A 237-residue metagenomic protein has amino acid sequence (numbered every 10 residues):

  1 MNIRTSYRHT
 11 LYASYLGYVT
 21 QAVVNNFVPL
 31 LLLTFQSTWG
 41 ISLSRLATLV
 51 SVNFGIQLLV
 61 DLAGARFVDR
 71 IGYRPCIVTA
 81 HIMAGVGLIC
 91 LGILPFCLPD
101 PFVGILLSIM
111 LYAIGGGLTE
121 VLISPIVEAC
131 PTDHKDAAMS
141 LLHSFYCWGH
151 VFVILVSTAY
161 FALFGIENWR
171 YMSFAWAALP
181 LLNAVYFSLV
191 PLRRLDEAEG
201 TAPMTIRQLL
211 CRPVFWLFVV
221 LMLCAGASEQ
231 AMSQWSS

Functional and structural regions predicted by a protein language model:
M1-T5, R194-V219: Juxtamembrane intracellular "pre-TM" segments in multi-pass secondary transporters
H9-L43, S124, M232-S237: Extracytoplasmic
V28-L30, C211-S237: Extracytoplasmic gate region of multi-pass secondary transporters
T48-R66: Central cavity-lining transmembrane alpha-helices of secondary-active solute carriers, predominantly the Major
R74-I77, H81, I105: Primarily marks hydrophobic transmembrane alpha-helices of the MFS/SLC 12-helix fold
I82-P99: C-terminal ends and interior cores of transmembrane alpha-helices in multi-pass membrane transporters/permeases
D100, D133-H134, A138-L195: Helix-loop-helix hairpin linking two adjacent transmembrane segments in secondary transporters
S108-S144: Cytoplasmic helix-loop-helix junction between adjacent transmembrane helices in 12-TM secondary transporters
